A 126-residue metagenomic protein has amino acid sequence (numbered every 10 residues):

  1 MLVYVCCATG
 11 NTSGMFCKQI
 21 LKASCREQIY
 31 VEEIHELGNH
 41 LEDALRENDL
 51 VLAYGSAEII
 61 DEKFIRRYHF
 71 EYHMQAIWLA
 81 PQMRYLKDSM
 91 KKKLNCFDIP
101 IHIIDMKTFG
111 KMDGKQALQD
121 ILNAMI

Functional and structural regions predicted by a protein language model:
L2-F64: Conserved active-site segments centered on acidic
C6-G14, Q82-Y85, T108-K111: Gly/Ser/Thr-rich loops at beta-strand to alpha-helix junctions that form or flank small-molecule/cofactor-binding
G14-K18, D88, G114-K115: Conserved strand-to-helix beginnings and helix N-cap segments that scaffold or border functional pockets
I20, S24, Q28, M90 (+2 more regions): Hydrophobic, Leu/Ile/Phe/Ala-enriched alpha-helical segments that form helix-helix packing faces
E27-V31, W78-P81, I101-I104, I126: Glycine-rich loops and low-complexity Gly/Arg-rich segments that provide flexible linkers or classic glycine-based
I59-I65, K107-M112: A short acidic, often aromatic-flanked loop/helix-cap motif at beta-alpha or helix-coil junctions that lines enzyme
R66-H102: Mid-chain, well-packed structural core segment of small domains
K93-I126: Ser/Thr/Gly-rich flexible loops in soluble cytosolic domains mediating phosphotransfer, phosphorylation
